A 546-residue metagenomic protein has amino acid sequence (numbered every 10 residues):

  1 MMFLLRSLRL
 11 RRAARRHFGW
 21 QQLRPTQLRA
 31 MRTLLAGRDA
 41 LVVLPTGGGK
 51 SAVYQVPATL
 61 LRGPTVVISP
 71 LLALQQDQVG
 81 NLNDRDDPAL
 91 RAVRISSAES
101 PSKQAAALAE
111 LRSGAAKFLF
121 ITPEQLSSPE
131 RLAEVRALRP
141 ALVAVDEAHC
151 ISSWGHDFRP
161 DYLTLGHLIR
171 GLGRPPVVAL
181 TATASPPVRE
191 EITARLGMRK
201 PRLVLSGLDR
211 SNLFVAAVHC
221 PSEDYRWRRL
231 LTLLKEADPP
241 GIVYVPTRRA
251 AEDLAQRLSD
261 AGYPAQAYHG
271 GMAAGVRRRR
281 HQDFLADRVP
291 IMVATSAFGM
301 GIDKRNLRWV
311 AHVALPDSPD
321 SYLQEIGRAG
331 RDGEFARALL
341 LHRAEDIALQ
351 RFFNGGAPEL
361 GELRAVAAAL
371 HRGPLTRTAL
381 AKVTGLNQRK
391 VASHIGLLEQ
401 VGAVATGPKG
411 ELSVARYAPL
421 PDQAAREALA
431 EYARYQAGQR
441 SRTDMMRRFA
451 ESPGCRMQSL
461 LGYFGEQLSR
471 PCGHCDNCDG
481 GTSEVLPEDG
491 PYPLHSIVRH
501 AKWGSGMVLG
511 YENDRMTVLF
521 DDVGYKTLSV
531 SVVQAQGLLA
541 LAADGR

Functional and structural regions predicted by a protein language model:
M1-L5, P487, R546: Actinobacteria-biased recognition of intrinsically disordered, low-complexity terminal regions
F3-H17, Q21, P25, R29-S51 (+4 more regions): Helicase motor core with emphasis on the C-terminal RecA-like subdomain
V66: Gly/serine-rich nucleotide phosphate-binding loop at the start of the catalytic core of nucleotide/ADP-ribose-handling
S96, H269, A381, R499 (+1 more regions): Residue-level detector of conserved, well-ordered beta-strand and adjacent loop positions that form binding/recognition
L213, C475, L528: Short clusters of hydrophobic/aromatic residues that line enzyme substrate/ligand-binding pockets
V289, N306, A311, L315-Q324 (+3 more regions): C-terminal accessory region of SF2 helicases/translocases
V530-R546: Glycine- and charge-enriched low-complexity intrinsically disordered segments
